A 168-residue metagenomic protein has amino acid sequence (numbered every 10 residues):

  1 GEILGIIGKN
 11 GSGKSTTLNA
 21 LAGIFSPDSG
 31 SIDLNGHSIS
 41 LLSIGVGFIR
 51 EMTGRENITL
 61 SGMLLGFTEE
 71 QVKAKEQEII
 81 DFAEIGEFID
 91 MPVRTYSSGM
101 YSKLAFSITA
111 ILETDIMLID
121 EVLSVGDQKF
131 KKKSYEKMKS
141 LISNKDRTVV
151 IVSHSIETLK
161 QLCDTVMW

Functional and structural regions predicted by a protein language model:
I7-K9: The feature captures the beta-strand-to-loop junction immediately N-terminal to the Walker
A22: Helix-to-loop junction immediately C-terminal to a conserved catalytic motif
D28-I39: ABC nucleotide-binding domain "signature motif"
T59, Q71-F88: Conserved ABC ATPase "signature" region
K131-N144: Helical segment within the ABC ATPase nucleotide-binding domain
S153-H154: H-loop/switch region of ABC-family ATPase nucleotide-binding domains
L159-Q161: A short, surface-exposed alpha-helical micro-motif characterized by mixed small hydrophobic and charged/polar residues
